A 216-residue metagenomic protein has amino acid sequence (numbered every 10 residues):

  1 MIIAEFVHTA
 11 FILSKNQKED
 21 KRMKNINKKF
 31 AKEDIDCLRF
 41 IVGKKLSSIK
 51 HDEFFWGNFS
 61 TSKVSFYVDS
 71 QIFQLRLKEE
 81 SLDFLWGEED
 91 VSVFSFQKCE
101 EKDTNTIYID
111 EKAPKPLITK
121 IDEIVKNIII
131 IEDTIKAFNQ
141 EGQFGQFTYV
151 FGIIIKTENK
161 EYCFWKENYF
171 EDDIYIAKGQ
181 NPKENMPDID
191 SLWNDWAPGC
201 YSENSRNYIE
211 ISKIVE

Functional and structural regions predicted by a protein language model:
M1-I2, M23: Accessible peptide chain termini
I2-I3, V7, I12: Short hydrophobic transmembrane-like helices used for membrane targeting/insertion
A10-R22: Short, Lys/Arg-enriched N-terminal segments with co-localized hydrophobic residues within the first ~10-30 amino acids
M23-E216: Surface-exposed, interaction-prone regions used to assemble/regulate multi-protein complexes
